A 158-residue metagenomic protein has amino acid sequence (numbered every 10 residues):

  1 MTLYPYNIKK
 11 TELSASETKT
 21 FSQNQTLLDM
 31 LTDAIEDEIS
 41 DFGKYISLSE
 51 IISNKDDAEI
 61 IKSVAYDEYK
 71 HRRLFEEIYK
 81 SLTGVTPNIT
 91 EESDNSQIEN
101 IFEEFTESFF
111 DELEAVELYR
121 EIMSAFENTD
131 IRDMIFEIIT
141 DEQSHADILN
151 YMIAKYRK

Functional and structural regions predicted by a protein language model:
M1-K158: Non-heme di-metal
